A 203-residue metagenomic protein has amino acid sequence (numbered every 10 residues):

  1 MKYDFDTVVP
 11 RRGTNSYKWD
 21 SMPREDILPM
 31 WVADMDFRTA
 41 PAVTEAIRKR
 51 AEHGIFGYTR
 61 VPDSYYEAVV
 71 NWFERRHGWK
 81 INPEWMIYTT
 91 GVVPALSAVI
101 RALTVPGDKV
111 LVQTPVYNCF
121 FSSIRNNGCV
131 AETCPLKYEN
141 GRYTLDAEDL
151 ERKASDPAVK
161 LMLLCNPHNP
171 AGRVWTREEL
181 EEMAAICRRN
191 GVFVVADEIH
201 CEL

Functional and structural regions predicted by a protein language model:
K2-G91, A98: N-terminal small-domain helix-loop-helix segment of the aminotransferase-like
R24-L28, K160-L161, V192: Charged active-site motifs of nucleotide-sugar-dependent glycosyltransferases
D26, W175, R188: Aromatic/pi-system hotspot detector in well-structured domains
F56-A185, E202-L203: Conserved core of the PLP fold type I
K109, V192-F193: Short glycine-centered segments of the SAM/dcSAM-binding site in methyltransferase folds
C129, R189-V192: A short helix->loop->beta-strand "cap" motif at the edges of active sites that frequently abuts
N166, V194-V195: Residue-level marker for buried hydrophobic side chains located in beta-strands that build the well-ordered beta-sheet
E198: Walker B catalytic acidic pair
